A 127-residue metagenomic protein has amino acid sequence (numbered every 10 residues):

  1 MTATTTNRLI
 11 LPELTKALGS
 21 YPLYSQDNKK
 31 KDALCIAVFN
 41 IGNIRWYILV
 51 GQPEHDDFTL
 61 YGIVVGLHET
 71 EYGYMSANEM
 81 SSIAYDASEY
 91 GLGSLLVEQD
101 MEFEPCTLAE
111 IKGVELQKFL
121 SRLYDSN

Functional and structural regions predicted by a protein language model:
M1-G42, S126-N127: N-terminal domain-onset segments
T2-T6, T15, T59, T70 (+1 more regions): Residue-identity detector for threonine
S20, N43, Q52, I63 (+4 more regions): Intrinsically disordered, low-complexity regions
S25-D27, L34-I36, I63, H68 (+1 more regions): Short, flexible coil/linker segments at or flanking structured domains
D27, D32, D56-D57, D86 (+2 more regions): Acidic-enriched, low-complexity/disordered segments with a strong bias for Aspartate over Glutamate
L49-D86: Acidic, aromatic-enriched beta-alpha/helix-loop junctions
E71-Y124: Helix-rich interaction surfaces within compact, conserved domain-sized segments that mediate assembly or partner
